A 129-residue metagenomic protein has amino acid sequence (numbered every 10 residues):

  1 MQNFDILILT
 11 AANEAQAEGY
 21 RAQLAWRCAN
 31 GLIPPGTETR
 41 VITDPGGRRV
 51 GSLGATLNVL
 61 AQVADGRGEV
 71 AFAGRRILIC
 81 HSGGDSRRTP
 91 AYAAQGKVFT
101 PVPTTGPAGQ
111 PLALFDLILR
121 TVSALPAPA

Functional and structural regions predicted by a protein language model:
M1-A129: Unchanged
